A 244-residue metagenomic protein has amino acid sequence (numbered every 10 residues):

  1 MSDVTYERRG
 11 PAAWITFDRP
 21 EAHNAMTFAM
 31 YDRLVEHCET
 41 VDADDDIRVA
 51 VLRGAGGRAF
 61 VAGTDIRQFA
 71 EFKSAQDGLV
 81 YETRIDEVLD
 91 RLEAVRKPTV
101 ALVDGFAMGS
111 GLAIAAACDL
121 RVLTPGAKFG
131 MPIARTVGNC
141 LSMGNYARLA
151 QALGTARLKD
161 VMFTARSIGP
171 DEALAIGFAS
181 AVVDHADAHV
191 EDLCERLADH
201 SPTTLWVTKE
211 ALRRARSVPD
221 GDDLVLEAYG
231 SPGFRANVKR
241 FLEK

Functional and structural regions predicted by a protein language model:
M1-R53, D90: Conserved CoA-thioester-binding segment of acyl-CoA-metabolizing enzymes
D3, G54-V88: Glycine- (often His-adjacent) and acidic-residue-rich active-site loop that binds/positions the CoA thioester
P20, V122-A127, I176-D222: C-terminal long alpha-helix characteristic of the crotonase
G63, E82, D86, G109 (+2 more regions): Glycine-rich phosphate-binding loop at the start of an alpha helix
V88, L92, L102, M108-V161 (+2 more regions): CoA-thioester-processing core
L120, D160, T164-R166, E172 (+1 more regions): Well-ordered beta-strand positions
L224-K244: Intrinsically disordered, low-complexity segments enriched in small/flexible residues
